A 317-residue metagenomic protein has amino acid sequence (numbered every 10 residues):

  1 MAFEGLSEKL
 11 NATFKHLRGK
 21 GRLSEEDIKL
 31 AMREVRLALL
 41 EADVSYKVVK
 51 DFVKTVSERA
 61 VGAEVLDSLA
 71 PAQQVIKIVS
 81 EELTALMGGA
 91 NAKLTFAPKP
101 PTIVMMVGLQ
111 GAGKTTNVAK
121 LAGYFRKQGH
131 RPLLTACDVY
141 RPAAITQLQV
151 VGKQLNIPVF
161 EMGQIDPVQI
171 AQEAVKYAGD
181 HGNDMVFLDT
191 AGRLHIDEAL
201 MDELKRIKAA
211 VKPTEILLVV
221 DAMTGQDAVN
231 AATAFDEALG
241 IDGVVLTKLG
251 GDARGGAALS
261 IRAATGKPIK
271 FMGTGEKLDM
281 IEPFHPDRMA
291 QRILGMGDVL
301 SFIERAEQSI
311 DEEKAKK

Functional and structural regions predicted by a protein language model:
M1-F3: N-terminal amphipathic/basic leader segments beginning at the initiator methionine
G5, K9, D27, Q74 (+3 more regions): Exposed alpha-helical structural elements
L6-C137, A144-Q164, I170-T190: Primarily NTPase-proximal linker/entry elements flanking Walker-type ATP/GTP-binding cores
A112, Y140-P142, P167-V168, G192-I196 (+2 more regions): Short, small-residue-enriched loops and turns at beta-alpha junctions that line or gate enzyme active sites
Q172-V175, N183, H195, M201-A209 (+1 more regions): Conserved phosphate-handling catalytic cores of large alpha/beta enzymes
